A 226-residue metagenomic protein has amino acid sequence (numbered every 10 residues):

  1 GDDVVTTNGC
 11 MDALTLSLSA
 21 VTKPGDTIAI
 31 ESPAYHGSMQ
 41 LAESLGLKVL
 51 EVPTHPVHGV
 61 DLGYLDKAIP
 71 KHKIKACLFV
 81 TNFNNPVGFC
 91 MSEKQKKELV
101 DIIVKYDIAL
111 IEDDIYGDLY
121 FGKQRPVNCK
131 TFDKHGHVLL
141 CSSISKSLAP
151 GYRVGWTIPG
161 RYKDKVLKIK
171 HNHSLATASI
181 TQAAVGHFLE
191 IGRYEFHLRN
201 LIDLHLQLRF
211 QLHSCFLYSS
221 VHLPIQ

Functional and structural regions predicted by a protein language model:
G1-Y106, D118-L119, Q124-F132, H205: Conserved core of the PLP fold type I
K75-A76, I108-A109, L139, V154: Short, Asp-centered acidic motifs that coordinate Mg2+ and/or phosphate in catalytic or ligand-binding sites
K134-D203: Conserved core segment of the aminotransferase class I/II
L198-L223: Conserved PLP-dependent catalytic core of the aminotransferase class-I/II
Q226: Cytosolic nucleotide-binding catalytic cores of signal-transduction proteins
